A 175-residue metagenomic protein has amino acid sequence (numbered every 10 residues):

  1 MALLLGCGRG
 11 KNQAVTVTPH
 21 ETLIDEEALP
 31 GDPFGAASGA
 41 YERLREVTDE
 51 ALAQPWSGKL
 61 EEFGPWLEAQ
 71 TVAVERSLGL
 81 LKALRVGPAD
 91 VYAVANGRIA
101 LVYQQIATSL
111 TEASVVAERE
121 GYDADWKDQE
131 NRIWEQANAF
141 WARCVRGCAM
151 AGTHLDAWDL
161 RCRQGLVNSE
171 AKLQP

Functional and structural regions predicted by a protein language model:
L4-P175: Acidic, polar-rich low-complexity tracts and alpha-helical solenoid repeat scaffolds
